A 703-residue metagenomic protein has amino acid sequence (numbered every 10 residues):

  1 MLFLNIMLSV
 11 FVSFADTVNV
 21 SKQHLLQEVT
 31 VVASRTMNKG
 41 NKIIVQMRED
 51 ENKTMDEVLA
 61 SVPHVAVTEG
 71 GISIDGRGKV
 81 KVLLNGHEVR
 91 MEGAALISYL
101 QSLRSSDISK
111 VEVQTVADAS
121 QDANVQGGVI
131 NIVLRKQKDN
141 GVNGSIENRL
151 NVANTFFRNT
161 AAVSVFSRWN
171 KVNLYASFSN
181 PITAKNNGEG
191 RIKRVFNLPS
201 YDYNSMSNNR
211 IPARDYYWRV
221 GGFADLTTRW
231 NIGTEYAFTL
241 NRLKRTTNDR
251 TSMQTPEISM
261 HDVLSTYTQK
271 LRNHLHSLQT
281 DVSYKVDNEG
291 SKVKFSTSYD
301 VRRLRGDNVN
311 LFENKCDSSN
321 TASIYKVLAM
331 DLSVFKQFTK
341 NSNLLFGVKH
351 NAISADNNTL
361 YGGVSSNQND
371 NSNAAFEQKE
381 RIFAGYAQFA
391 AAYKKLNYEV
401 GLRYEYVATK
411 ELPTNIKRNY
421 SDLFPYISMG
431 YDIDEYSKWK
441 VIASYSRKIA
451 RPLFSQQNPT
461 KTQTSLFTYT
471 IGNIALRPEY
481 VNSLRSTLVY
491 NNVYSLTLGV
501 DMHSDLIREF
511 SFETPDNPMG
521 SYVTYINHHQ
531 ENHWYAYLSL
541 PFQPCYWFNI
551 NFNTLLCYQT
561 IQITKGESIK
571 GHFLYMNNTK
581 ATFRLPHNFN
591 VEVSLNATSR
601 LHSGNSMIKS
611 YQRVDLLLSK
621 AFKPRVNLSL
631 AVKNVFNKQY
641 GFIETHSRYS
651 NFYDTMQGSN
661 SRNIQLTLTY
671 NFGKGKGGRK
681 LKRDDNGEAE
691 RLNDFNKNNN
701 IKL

Functional and structural regions predicted by a protein language model:
F14-R48, V67-E69, D75-K79, T115-A117: Short, acidic, small-residue-rich periplasmic hinge/interaction motif at the N-terminus of Gram-negative outer-membrane
N19, E28, M55-V58, S98 (+2 more regions): N-terminal periplasmic accessory domains that precede and gate Gram-negative outer-membrane beta-barrel machines
S61, V89-T115: Short acidic/polar hinge/loop motifs at secondary-structure boundaries that mediate gating or recognition
F156-A184, G188, P199-T246, N273-V282 (+2 more regions): Transmembrane beta-barrel wall of Gram-negative outer-membrane proteins
Y217-N241, Y267-T414, D422, D434-K438 (+2 more regions): Face-selective signature of the C-terminal outer-membrane beta-barrel domain
A374-E380, I449-L498, M502-S504, S521-W534 (+2 more regions): Outer-membrane beta-barrel signature, preferentially recognizing the C-terminal barrel domain of Gram-negative
I427, K570-L703: Conserved C-terminal beta-signal and adjacent last beta-strands/turns of outer-membrane beta-barrel proteins
V500-M502, Y525-T598: Gram-negative outer-membrane beta-barrel transporters
